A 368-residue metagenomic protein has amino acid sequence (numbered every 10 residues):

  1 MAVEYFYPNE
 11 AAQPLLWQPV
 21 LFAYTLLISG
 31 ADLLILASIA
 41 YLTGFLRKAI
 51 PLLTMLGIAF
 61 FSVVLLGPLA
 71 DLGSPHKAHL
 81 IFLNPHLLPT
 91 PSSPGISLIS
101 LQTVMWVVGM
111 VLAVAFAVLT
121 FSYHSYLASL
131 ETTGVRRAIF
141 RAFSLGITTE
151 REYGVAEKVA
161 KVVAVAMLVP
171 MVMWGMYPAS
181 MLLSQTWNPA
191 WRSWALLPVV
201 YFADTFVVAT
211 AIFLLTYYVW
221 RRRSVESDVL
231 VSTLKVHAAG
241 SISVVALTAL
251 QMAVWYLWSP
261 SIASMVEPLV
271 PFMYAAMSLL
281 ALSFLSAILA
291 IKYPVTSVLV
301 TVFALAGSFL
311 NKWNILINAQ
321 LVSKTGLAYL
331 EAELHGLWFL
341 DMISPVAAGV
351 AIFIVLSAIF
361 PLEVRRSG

Functional and structural regions predicted by a protein language model:
M1-T43, V63, W313, I317-V322 (+1 more regions): N-terminal signal-anchor module of multipass membrane proteins
A2, L69-L83, H124, M176-W187 (+2 more regions): Membrane-helix interface motif
Y7-P19, P89-I99, E150-V159, N188-L196 (+1 more regions): Membrane-interface segments at the starts/ends of alpha-helical transmembrane spans
P14-Y24, I96-T103, L197-Y201, S259-L282 (+1 more regions): Membrane-interface transmembrane-helix boundary segments in multi-pass integral membrane proteins
T25-L26, T43-F45, V107, L112-P294 (+2 more regions): Long, contiguous internal "core" modules enriched in hydrophobic/ aromatic residues
L26-T43, P51-R141: Transmembrane-helix bundle segments that line or gate the permeation/cavity pathway in multi-pass membrane proteins
G57-P68, S241-V244, L299-N311: Hydrophobic alpha-helical membrane-insertion segments
T296-T301, L305-G368: TerminUS-proximal long segments
